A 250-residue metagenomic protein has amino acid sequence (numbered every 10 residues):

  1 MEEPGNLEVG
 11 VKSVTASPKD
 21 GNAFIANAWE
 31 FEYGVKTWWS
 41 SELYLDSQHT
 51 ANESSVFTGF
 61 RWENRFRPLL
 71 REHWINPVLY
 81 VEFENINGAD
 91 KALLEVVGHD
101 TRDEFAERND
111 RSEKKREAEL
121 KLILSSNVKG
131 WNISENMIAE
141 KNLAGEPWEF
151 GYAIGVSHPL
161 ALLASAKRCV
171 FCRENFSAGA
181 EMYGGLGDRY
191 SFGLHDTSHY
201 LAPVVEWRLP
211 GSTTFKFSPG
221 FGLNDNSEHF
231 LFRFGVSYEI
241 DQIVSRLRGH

Functional and structural regions predicted by a protein language model:
M1-H250: Transmembrane beta-barrel domains of Gram-negative outer membranes and organellar outer membranes
